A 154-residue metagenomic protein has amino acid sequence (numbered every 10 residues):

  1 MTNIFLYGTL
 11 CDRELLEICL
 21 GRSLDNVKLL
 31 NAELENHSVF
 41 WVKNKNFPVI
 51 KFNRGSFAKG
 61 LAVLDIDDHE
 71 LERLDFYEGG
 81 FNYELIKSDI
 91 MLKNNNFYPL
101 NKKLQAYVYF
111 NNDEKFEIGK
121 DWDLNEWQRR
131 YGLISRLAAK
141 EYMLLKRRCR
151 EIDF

Functional and structural regions predicted by a protein language model:
M1-F154: Glycine-aromatic micro-motifs
